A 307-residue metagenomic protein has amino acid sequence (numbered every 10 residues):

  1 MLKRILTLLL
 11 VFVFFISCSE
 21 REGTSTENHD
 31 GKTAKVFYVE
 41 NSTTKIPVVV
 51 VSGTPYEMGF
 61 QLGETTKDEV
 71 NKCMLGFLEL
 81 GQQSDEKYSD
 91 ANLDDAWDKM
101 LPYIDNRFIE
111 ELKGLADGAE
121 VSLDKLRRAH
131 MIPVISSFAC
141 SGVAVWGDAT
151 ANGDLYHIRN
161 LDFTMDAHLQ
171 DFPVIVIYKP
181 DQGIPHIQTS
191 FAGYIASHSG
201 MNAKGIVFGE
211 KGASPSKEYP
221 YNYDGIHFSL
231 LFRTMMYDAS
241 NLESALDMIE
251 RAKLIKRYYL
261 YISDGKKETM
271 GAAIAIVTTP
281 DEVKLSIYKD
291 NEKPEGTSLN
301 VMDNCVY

Functional and structural regions predicted by a protein language model:
M1-L2: N-terminal secretory signal peptides that target proteins for export/translocation
I5-V13: Sec-dependent N-terminal signal peptides
T7, S122, N241-L242: A diffuse structural propensity rather than consistent per-protein peaks
V11-F12, P133, H186: Residue-level signal for mature regions of secreted extracellular proteins and peptides
I16-S17: C-terminal motif of bacterial Sec signal peptides marking the signal peptidase cleavage site
E20: Short, conserved catalytic or interaction motifs in soluble domains
S25-A116, D148-Y156, N160-Y307: C-terminal, well-structured catalytic/ligand-binding subdomain of enzymes
L115-R159: Gly/Pro-rich turn-and-neighbor structural signature
